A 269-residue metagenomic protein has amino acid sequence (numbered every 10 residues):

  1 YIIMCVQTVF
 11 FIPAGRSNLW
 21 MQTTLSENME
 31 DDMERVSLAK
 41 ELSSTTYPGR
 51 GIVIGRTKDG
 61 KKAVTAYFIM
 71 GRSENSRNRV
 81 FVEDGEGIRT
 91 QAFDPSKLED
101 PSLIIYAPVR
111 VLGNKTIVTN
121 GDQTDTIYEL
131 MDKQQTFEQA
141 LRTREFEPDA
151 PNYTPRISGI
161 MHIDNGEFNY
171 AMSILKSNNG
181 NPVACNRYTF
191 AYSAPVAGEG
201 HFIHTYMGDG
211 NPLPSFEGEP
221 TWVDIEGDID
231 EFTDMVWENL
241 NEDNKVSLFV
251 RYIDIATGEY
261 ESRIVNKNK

Functional and structural regions predicted by a protein language model:
Y1, F10-F11: Aromatic (phenylalanine/tyrosine) cluster motif
I12-P13, N28: Generic detector of N-terminal low-structure segments
E30-K269: Conserved short alpha-helical segments that host acidic/polar catalytic motifs at enzyme active sites
